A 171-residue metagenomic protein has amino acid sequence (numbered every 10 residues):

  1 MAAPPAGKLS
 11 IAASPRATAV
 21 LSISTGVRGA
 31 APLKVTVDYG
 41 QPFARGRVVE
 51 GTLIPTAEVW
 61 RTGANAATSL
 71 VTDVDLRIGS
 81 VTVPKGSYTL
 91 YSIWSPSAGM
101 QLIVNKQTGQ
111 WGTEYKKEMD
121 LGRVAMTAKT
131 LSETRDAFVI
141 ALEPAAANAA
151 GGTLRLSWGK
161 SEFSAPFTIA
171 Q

Functional and structural regions predicted by a protein language model:
M1-R61, Q107-Q171: Primarily secretory-pathway and cell-envelope proteins
V59-E114: Mid-length scaffold segments of soluble, non-membrane domains
